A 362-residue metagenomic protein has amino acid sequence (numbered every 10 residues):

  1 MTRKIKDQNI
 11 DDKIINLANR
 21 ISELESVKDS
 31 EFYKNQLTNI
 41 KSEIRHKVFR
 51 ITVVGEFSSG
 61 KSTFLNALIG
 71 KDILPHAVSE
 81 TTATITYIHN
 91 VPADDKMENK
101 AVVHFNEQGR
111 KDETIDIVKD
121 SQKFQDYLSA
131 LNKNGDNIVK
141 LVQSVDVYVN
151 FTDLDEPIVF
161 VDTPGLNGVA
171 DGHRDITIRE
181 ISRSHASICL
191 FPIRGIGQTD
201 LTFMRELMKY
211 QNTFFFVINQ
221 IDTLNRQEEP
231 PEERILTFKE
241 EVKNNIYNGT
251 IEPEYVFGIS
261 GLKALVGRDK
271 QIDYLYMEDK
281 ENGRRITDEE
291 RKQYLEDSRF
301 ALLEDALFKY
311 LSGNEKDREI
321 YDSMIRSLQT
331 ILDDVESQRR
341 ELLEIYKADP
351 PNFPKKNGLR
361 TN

Functional and structural regions predicted by a protein language model:
M1-K28: Charged, amphipathic alpha-helical linker segments immediately N-terminal to NTP-binding catalytic cores
D12-I15, K34-T38, S42-R318: Globular "head" domains of long coiled-coil molecular machines
K13-R20, Q36, S327, I331: Charge-rich, solvent-exposed alpha-helical interaction surfaces
E25-F32, P351: Charged, low-complexity interaction regions
K239-V242, K347, N362: Hydrophobic face of amphipathic alpha-helices
I286-L295, K309-F353: C-terminal helical "lid" subdomain and adjoining coupling/linker elements of P-loop NTPases
P351-N362: A non-catalytic, extended alpha-helical scaffold characteristic of dynamin-superfamily P-loop GTPases
